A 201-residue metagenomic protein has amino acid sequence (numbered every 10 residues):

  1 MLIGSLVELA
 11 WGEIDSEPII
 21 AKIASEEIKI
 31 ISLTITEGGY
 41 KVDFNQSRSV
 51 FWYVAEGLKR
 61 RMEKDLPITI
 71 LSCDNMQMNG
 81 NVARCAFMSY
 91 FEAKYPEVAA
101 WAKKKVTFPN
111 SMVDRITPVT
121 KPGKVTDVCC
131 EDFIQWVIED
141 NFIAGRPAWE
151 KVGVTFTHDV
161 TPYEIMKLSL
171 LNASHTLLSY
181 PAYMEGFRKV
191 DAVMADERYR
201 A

Functional and structural regions predicted by a protein language model:
M1-A201: Substrate/ligand-engaging "lid" and interaction regions
